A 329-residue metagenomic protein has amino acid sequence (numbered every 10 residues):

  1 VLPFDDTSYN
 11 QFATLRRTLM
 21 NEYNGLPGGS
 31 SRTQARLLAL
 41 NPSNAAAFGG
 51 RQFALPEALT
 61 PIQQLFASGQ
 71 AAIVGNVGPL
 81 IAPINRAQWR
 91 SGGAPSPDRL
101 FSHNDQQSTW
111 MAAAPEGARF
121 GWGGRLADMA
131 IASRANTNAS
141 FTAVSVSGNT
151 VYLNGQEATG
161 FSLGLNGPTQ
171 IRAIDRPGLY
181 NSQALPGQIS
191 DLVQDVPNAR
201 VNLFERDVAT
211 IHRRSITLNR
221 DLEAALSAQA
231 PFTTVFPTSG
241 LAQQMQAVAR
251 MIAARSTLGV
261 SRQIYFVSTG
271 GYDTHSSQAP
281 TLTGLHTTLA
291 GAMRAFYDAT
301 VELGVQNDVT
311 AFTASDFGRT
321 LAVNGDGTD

Functional and structural regions predicted by a protein language model:
V1-G291, A295-E302, A322: Feature for exported/extracytoplasmic and membrane-associated proteins, marking the mature portion
T300-G325: Metal-dependent active-site segment of extracytoplasmic phospho-/sulfohydrolases and closely related
G327-D329: Metal-dependent phosphoesterases centered on the DNase I-like endonuclease/exonuclease/phosphatase
